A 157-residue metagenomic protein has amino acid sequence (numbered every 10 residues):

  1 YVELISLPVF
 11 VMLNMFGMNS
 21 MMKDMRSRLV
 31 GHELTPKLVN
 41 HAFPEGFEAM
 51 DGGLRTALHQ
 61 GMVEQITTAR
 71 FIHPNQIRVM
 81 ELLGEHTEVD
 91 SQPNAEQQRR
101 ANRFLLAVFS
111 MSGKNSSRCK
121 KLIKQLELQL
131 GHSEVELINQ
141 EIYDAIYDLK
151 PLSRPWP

Functional and structural regions predicted by a protein language model:
Y1-P157: Small-residue-enriched hydrophobic alpha-helices in membranes
